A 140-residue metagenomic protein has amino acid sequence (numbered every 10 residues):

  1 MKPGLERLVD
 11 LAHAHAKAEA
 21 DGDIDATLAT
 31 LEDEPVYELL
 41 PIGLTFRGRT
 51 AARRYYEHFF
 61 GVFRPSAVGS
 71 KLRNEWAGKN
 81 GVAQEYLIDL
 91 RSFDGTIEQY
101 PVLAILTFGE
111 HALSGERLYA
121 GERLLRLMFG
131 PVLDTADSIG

Functional and structural regions predicted by a protein language model:
M1-T30, T135-G140: Short, low-complexity N-terminal intrinsically disordered segments enriched in polar/charged residues
K2, F60-G140: A beta-strand edge to alpha-helix "cap/lid" segment located at domain peripheries
L5, I24-N80: A solvent-exposed, acidic/Ser-Thr-rich amphipathic alpha-helical stretch
L8, A12, R49-A52, Q99: A structural signal for well-ordered alpha-helical scaffolds and beta->alpha junctions
H15, T27-L28, P35, G48 (+4 more regions): Hydrophobic pocket/interface hotspot
H15-A18, E38, L90: Alpha-helix C-capping/helix-to-loop hinge sites
E19, E34-P35, I97: Short hydrophobic/aromatic segments of transmembrane alpha-helices and their interfaces
D21, R47, D94: Short glycine-rich loop/turn motifs that provide flexible caps or phosphate-binding loops at active sites
